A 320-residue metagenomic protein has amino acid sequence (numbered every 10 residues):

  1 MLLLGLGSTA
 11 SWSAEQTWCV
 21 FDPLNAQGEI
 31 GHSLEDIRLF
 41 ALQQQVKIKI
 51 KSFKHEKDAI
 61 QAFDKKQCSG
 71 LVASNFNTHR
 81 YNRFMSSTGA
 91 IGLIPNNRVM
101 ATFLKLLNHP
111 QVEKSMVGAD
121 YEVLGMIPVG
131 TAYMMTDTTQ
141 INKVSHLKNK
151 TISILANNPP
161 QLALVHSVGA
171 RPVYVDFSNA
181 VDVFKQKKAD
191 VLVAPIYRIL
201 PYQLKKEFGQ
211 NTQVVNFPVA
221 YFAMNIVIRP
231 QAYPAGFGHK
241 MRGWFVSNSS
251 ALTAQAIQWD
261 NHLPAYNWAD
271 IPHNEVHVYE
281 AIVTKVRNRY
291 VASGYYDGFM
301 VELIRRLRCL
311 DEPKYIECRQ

Functional and structural regions predicted by a protein language model:
S8-S11: N-terminal signal peptide c-region/cleavage motif recognized by signal peptidases
A14-Q44, E122-Q186: Bilobed "Venus flytrap"/periplasmic-binding protein-like clamshell domains and structurally analogous long
E15-A132, K206, N211-A220: Short, glycine-/small- and polar/acidic-enriched structural segments that line small-molecule recognition paths
V46, F63-A73, T151, A170-R171 (+1 more regions): Alpha-to-beta junction loops
E56, T78, L162, A180 (+1 more regions): Positions that flank functional sites
S74-S167, P218-R319: Contiguous mixed-secondary-structure segments that line small-molecule binding/active-site clefts of soluble domains
R171, V175-Q210, V215-N216, F222: Glycine- and acidic-residue-rich phosphate-binding/metal-coordinating active-site segment common to enzymes that handle
